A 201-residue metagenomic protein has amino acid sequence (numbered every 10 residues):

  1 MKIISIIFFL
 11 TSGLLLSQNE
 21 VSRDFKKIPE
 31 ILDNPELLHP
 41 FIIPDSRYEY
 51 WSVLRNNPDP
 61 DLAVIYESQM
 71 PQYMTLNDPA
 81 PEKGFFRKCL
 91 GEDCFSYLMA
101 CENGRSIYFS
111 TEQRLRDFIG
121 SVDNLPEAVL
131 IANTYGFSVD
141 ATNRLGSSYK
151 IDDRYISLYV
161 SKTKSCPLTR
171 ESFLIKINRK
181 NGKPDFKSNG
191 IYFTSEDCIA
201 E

Functional and structural regions predicted by a protein language model:
M1-F9: Sec-dependent signal peptide recognition, specifically the positively charged N-region followed immediately by
F8-S17: Hydrophobic h-region of N-terminal signal peptides that target proteins for export in Gram-negative bacteria
E20-D140: Extended, low-hydrophobicity segments enriched in charged/polar residues
A63, R154-S161: Short beta-strand elements that form the blades of beta-propeller/WD-repeat-like and other beta-sheet-rich scaffold
T142-D152: Short, exposed beta-strand/loop patches in secreted or surface proteins that constitute
T142-R144, P167-F173: Short, surface-exposed coil-to-beta transition loops
K162-C166: Short glycine/acidic-enriched loop and turn motifs that connect beta-strands
K187-E201: Short, solvent-exposed aromatic-acidic interface loops
